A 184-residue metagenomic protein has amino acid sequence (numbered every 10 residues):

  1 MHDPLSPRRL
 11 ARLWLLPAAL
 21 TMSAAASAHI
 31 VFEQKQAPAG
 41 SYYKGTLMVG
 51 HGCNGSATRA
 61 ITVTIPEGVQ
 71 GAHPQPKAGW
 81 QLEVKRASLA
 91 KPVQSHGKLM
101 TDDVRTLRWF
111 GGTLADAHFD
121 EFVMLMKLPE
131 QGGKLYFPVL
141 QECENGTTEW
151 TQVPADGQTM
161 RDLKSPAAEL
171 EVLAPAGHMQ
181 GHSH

Functional and structural regions predicted by a protein language model:
H2-W14: Bacterial N-terminal signal peptides that target proteins for export
S23-A25: N-terminal signal peptide c-region/cleavage motif recognized by signal peptidases
S27-V49: N-terminal edge beta-strand
A39, E142-H184: Extracytoplasmic/periplasmic copper-protein system
G40-G45, D120, K134-Y136: Short, solvent-exposed loop/turn segments enriched in Ser/Thr/Gly
Y42-W80: Low-complexity, serine/threonine/proline/glycine-rich extracellular segments that form mucin-like
S88-D116: Extracellular adhesion/glycan-binding regions together with long Ser/Thr- and acidic-residue-rich low-complexity tracts
L107-G133: Low-complexity, intrinsically disordered segments enriched in Ser/Thr together with acidic residues
